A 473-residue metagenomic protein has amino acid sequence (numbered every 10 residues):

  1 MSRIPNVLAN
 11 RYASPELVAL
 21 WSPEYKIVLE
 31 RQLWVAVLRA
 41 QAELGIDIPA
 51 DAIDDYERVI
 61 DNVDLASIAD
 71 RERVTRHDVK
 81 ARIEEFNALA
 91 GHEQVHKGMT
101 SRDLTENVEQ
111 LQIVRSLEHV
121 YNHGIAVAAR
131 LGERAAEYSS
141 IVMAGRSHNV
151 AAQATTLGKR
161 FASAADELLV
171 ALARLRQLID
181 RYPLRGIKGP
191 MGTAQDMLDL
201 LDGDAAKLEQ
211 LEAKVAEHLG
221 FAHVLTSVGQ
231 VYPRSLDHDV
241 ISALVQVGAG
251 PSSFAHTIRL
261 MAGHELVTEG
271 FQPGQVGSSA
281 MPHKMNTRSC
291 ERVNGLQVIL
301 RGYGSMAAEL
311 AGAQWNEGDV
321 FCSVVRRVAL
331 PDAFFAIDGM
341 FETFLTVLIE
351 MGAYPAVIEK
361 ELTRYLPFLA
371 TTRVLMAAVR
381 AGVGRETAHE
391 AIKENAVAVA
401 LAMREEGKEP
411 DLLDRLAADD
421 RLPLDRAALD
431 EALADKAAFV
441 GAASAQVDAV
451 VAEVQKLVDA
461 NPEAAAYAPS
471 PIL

Functional and structural regions predicted by a protein language model:
M1-A194, D199, A206-K214, G277-S278 (+5 more regions): A helix-coil-helix interface module used to build multimeric assemblies and to scaffold catalytic/cofactor sites
Y12-L17, V35, I60-A66, G270-G277 (+5 more regions): Short acidic (Asp/Glu) and glycine-rich catalytic loops that position anionic groups and cofactors
A36-A40, E85, L89, R130 (+17 more regions): Generic, well-ordered alpha-helical scaffold segments in large soluble proteins
S101, L198, D202, V224-V228 (+6 more regions): A structural signal for small-residue-enriched, beta-sheet-centric alpha/beta enzyme cores and oligomeric scaffold folds
E109-N122, A136, V150-Q314, F321-G339: Charged, flexible cofactor/metal-binding loops and thiol motifs
R292, I299-R385, A391-E394: Long, amphipathic alpha-helical stalk/connector segments used for oligomerization, subunit docking, or mechanical
E463-P469: Short A/G/S/P-biased low-complexity tracts
